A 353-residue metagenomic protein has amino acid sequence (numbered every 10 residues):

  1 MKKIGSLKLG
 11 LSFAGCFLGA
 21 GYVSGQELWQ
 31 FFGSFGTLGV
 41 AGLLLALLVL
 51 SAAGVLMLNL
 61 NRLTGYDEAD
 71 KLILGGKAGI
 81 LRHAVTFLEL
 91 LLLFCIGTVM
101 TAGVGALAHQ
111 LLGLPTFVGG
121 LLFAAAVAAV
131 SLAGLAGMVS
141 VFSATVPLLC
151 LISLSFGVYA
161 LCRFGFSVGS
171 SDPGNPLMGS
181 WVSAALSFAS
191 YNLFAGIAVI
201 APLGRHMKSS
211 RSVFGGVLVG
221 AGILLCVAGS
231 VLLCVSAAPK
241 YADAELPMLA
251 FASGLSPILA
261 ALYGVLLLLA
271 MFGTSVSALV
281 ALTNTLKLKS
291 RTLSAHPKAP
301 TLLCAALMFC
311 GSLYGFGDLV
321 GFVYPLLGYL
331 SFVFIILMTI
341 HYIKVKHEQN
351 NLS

Functional and structural regions predicted by a protein language model:
K2-I4, S34-V40, L63-L92, Q110-L114 (+3 more regions): Transmembrane-helix boundary/entry motifs in multi-pass membrane transporters
K2-L7, F31-L58, F214-C226, V323-F334: Extracellular loop-to-transmembrane helix junctions
I4-V23, G42, E89-L93, G97 (+3 more regions): Hydrophobic, membrane-embedded alpha-helices of multi-pass small-molecule transporters
S6-A14, G42-S51, V55, H83-F94 (+7 more regions): Transmembrane alpha-helical segments of multi-pass small-molecule transport proteins
A20, F94, V127, L148-G174 (+2 more regions): Hydrophobic alpha-helical segments and their helix-loop junctions in multi-pass secondary transporters
Q30-G33, L60-L63, M100-L111, A124-T145 (+2 more regions): Membrane-water interface regions at transmembrane-helix termini and the short interhelical loops of multi-pass membrane
L44-K71, S230-C234, A238: Juxtamembrane transmembrane-helix boundary signature
G54-L58, F166, S187-F188, G220-F251: Extracellular/periplasmic helix-exit of transmembrane alpha-helices
